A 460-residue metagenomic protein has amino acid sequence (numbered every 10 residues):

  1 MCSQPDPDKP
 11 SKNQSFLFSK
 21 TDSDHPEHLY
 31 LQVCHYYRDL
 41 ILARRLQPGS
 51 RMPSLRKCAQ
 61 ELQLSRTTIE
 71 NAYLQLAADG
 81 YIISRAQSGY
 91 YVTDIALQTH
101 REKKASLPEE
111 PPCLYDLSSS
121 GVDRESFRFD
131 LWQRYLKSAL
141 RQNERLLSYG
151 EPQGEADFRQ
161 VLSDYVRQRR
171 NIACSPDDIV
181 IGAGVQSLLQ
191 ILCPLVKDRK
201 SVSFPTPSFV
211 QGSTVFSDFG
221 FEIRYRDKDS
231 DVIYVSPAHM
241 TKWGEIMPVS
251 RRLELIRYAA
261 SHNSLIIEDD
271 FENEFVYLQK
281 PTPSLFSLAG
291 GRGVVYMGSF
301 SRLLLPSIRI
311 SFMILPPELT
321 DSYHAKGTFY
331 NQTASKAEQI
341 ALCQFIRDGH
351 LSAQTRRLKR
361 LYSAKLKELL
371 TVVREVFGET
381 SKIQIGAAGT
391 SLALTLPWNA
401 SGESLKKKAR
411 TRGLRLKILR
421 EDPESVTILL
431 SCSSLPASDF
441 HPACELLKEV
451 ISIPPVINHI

Functional and structural regions predicted by a protein language model:
M1-S138, E144-L147, L319, H324 (+8 more regions): N-terminal basic, amphipathic alpha-helical segments
K57, S187, H239, E318-L319: Short, well-ordered alpha-helical scaffold segment located in the soluble/lumenal catalytic or ligand-binding core
Q87, A289-S322: Active-site PLP attachment segment
S118-S119, Y234-S236, I267-D270, G298 (+3 more regions): Short beta-strand segments
V122, P237-M240, R302, L435: Short glycine-rich anion-binding loops that position phosphate/pyrophosphate groups of nucleotides and phosphorylated
A139, N143-H262, I267, N273-V276 (+3 more regions): Conserved core of the PLP fold type I
